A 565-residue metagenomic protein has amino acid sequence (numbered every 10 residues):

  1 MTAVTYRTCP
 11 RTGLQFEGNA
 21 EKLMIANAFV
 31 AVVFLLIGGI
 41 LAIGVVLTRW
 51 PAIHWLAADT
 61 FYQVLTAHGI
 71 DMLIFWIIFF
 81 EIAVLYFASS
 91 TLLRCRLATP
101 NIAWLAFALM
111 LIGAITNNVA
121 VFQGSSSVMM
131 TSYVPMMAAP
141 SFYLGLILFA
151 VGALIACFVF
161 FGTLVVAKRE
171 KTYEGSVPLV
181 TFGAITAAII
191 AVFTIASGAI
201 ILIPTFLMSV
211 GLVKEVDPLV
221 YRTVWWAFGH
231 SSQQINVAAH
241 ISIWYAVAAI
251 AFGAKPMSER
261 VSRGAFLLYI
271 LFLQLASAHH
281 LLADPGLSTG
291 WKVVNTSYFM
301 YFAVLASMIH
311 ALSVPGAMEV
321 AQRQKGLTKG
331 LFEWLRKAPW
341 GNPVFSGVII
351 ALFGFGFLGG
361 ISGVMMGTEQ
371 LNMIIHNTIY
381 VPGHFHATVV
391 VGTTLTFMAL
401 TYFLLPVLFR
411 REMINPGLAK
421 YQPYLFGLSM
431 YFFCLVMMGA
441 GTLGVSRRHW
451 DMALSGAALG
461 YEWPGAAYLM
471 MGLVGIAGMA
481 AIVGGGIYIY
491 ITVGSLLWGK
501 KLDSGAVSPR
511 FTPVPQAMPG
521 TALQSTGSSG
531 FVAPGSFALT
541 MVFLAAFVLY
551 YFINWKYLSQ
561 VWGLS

Functional and structural regions predicted by a protein language model:
T2-M518, S536: Membrane-embedded and interfacial regions of multi-pass energy-transducing membrane proteins
M72-L73, N236, M541, F547 (+1 more regions): Residues in flexible loops and secondary-structure boundaries
I349, L428, A538-N554: Final/C-terminal transmembrane alpha-helix of multipass membrane proteins
P519-L523: Intrinsically disordered, low-complexity cytosolic tails and juxtamembrane linkers of membrane/envelope proteins
Q524-L544: Juxtamembrane cytosolic/matrix-side boundary and N-terminal portion of single-pass signal-anchor/stop-transfer
Y550-S565: Juxtamembrane boundary at the C-terminal end of a transmembrane helix
